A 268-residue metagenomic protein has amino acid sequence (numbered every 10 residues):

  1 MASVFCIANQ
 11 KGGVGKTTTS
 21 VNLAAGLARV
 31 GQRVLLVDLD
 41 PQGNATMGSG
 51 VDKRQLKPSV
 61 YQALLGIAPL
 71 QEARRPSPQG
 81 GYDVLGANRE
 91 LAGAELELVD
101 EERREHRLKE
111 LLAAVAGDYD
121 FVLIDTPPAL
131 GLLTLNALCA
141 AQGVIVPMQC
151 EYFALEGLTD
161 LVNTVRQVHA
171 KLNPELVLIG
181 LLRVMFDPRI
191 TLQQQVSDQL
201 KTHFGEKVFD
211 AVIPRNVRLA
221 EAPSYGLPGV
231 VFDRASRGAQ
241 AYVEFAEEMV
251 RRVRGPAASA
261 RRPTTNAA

Functional and structural regions predicted by a protein language model:
M1-A268: P-loop NTP-binding core
